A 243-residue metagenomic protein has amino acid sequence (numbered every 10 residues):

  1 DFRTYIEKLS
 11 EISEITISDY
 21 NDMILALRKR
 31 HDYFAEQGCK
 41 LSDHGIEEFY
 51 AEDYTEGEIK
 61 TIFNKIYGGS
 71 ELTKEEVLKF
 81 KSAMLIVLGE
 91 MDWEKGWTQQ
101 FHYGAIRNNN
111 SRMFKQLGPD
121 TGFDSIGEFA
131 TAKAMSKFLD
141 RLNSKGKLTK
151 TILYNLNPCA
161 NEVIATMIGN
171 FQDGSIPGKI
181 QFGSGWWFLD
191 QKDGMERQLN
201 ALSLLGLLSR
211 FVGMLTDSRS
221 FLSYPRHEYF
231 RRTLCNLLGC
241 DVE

Functional and structural regions predicted by a protein language model:
T4-K150, C159-P177, G194-G213, F230-C235 (+1 more regions): Histidine/acidic residue-rich metal-binding segments in metalloenzymes
A105, K179-Q181, S220-S223: Residue-level preference for alpha-helix termini and adjacent loops
G122-G127, G185-D190, F221, P225: Short, contiguous acidic/charged loop-to-helix segments that flank catalytic cores in large enzymes
F182-W186, D190-G206, R226, E243: NAD(P)-dependent dehydrogenase/reductase Rossmann-like domain
D217: Intrinsically disordered, low-complexity polar regions and short flexible loop motifs
